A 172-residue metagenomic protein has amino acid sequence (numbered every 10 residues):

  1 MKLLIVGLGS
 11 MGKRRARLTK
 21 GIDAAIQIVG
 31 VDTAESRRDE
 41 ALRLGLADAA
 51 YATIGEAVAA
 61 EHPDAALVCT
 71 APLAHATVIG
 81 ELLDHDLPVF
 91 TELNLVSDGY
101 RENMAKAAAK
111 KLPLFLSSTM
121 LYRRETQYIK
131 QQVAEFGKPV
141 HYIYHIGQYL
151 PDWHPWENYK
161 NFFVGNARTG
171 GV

Functional and structural regions predicted by a protein language model:
M1-L44: N-terminal Rossmann-like dinucleotide-binding module
R14, S36, E40, E56 (+7 more regions): Alpha-helical elements of Rossmann-like donor-binding domains used by nucleotide-donor carbohydrate transfer enzymes
I28, D48, D64: Conserved acidic residues
E40-D48, K106-A107: Short, conserved SAM-binding/catalytic segment of Class I S-adenosyl-L-methionine-dependent methyltransferases
D48-E61: Short acidic low-complexity segments
V58, A65, A71-P72, A76-T119: Beta-strand-loop-alpha-helix segment that lines the small-molecule cofactor/substrate pocket of alpha/beta enzymes
A59-P63, E135-F136: Glycine-rich phosphate-binding loop signature in dinucleotide/nucleotide-binding domains
M120-V172: Predominantly a Rossmann-like dinucleotide-binding segment in NAD(P)-dependent oxidoreductases
